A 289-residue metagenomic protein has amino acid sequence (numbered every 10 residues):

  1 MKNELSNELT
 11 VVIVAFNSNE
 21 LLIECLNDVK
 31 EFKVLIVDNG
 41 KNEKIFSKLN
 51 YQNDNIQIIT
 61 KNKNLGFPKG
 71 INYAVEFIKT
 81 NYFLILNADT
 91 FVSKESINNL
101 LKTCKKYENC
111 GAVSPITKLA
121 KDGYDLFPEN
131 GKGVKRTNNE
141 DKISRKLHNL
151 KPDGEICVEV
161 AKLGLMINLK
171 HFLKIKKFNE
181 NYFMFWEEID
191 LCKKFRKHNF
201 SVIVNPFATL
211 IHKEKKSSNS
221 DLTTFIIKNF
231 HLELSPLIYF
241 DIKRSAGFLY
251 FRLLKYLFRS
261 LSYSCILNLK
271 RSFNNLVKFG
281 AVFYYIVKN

Functional and structural regions predicted by a protein language model:
I13-E31: Short, well-formed alpha-helical segments that are part of the catalytic scaffolds of diverse glycosyltransferases
L22, I226-S235, D241, S245-N289: Non-catalytic, C-terminal membrane-associated alpha-helical segments of glycosyltransferases
D28, D38-S47, K63: A conserved acidic beta->alpha catalytic loop
K61-I78: Glycine-rich, basic loop-to-helix element that forms the pyrophosphate-binding segment of sugar-nucleotide handling
Y73, F91, N99-K176: Acidic/His-rich active-site region of diverse nucleotide-sugar glycosyltransferases
F83: Short aromatic/hydrophobic "clamp" motif used to bind/position activated sugar donors
V158-I167, H171-K177, N181-T209: A short, conserved alpha-helix in the catalytic core of glycosyltransferases
K197, I211-L234: Nucleotide-sugar-dependent glycosyltransferase catalytic core
